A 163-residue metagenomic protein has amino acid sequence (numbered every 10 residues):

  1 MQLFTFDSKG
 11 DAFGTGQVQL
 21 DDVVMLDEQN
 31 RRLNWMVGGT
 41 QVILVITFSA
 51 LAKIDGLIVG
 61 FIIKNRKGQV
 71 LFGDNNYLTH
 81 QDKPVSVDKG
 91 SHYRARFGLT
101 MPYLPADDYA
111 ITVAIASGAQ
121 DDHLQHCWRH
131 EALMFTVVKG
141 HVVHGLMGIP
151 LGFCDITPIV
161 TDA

Functional and structural regions predicted by a protein language model:
M1-A163: Localized sequence-composition bias
